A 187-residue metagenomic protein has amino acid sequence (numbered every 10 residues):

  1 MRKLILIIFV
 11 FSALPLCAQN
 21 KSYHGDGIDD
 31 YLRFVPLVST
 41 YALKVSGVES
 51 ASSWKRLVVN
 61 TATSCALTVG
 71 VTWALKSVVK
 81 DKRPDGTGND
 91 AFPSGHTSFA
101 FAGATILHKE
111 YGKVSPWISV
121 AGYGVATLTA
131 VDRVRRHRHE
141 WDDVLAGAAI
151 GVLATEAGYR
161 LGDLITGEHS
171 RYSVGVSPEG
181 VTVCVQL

Functional and structural regions predicted by a protein language model:
M1-F34, V69-L187: Replace "edges of transmembrane helices
Q19-N20, S46-S50: Short, hydrophobic transmembrane alpha-helix segments
E49-L67: Interfacial segments of alpha-helical transmembrane regions
